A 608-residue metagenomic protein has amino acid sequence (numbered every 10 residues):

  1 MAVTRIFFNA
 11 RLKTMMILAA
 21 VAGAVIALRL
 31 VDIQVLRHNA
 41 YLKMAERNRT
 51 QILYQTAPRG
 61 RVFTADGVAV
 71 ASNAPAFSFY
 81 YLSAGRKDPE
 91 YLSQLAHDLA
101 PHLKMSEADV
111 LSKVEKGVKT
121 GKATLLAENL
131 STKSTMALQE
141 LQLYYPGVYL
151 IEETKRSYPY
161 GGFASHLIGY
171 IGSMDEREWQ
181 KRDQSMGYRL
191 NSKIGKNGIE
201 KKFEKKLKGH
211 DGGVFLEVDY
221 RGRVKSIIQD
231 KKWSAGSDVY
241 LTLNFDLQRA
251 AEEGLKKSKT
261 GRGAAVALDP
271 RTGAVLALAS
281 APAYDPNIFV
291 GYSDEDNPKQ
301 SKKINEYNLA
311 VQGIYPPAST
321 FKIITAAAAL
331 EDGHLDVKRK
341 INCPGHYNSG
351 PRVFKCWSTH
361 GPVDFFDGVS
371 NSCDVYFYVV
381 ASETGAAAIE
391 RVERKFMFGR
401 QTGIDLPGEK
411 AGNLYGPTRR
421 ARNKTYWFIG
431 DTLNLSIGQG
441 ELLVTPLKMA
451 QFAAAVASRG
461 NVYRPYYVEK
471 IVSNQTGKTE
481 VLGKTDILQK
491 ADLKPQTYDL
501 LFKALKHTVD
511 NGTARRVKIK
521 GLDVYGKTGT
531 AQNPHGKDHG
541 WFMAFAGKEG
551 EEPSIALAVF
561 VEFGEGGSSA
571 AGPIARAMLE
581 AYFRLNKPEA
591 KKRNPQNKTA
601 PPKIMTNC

Functional and structural regions predicted by a protein language model:
M1-S293, I314, R339, A387-M397 (+3 more regions): Periplasmic/cell-envelope proteins involved in peptidoglycan metabolism and beta-lactam response
A71, V218-I228, G263-S319, I324-F563 (+2 more regions): Beta-lactam-recognizing serine transpeptidase/beta-lactamase-like catalytic domain environment
